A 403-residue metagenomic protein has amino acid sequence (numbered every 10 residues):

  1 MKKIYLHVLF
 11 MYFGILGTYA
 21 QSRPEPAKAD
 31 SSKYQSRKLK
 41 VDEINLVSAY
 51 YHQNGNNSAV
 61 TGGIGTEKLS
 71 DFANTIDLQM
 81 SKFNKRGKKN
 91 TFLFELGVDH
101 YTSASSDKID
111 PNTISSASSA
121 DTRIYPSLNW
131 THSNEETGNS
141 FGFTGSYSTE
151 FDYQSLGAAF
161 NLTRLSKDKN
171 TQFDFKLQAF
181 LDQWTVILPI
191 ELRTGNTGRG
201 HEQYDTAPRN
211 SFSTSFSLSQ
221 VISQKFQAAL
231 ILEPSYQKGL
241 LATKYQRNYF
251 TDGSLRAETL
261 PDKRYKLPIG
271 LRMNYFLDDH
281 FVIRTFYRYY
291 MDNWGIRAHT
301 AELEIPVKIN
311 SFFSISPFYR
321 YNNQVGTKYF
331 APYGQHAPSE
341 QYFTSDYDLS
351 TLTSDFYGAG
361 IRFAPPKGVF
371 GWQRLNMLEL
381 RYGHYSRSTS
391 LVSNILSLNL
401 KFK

Functional and structural regions predicted by a protein language model:
M1-A27: Bacterial Sec-dependent N-terminal signal peptides
Q21-K82: Short glycine/proline- and aromatic-enriched beta-strand/turn motifs that initiate or cap beta-hairpins
R23, K28-D42, F83-T91, E135-G138 (+6 more regions): Short loop/turn motifs that connect adjacent beta-strands in outer-membrane beta-barrel proteins
L46-H52, F94-V98, F143-Y147, A158-F160 (+6 more regions): Transmembrane beta-barrel strands of outer-membrane/channel proteins
H52-S58, H100-S106, E136, T149-Y153 (+8 more regions): Gram-negative outer-membrane beta-barrel proteins
N57-V60, G65-S70, S81, G97-P126 (+2 more regions): Outer-membrane beta-barrel translocator/channel fold
I76-M80, P126-H132, F160-R164, F216-Q220 (+6 more regions): Residues on the lipid-exposed face of transmembrane beta-strands in outer-membrane beta-barrel proteins
I114-S116, L232-S235, L241-R272, M291-P306 (+3 more regions): Outer membrane beta-barrel transmembrane domains
